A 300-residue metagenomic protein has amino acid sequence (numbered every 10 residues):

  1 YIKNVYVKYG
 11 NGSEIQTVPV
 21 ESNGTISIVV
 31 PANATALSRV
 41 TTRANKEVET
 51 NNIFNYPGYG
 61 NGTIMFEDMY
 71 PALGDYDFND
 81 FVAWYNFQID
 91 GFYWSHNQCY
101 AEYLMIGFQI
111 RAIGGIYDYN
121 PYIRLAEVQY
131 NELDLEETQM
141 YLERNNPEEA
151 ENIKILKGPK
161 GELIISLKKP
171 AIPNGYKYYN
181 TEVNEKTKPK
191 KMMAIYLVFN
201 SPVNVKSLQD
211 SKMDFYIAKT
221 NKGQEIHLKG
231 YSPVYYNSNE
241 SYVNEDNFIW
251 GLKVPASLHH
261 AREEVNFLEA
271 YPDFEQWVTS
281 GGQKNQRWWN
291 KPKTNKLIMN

Functional and structural regions predicted by a protein language model:
Y1-N300: Extracellular distal adhesion/interaction modules in secreted or cell-surface proteins
